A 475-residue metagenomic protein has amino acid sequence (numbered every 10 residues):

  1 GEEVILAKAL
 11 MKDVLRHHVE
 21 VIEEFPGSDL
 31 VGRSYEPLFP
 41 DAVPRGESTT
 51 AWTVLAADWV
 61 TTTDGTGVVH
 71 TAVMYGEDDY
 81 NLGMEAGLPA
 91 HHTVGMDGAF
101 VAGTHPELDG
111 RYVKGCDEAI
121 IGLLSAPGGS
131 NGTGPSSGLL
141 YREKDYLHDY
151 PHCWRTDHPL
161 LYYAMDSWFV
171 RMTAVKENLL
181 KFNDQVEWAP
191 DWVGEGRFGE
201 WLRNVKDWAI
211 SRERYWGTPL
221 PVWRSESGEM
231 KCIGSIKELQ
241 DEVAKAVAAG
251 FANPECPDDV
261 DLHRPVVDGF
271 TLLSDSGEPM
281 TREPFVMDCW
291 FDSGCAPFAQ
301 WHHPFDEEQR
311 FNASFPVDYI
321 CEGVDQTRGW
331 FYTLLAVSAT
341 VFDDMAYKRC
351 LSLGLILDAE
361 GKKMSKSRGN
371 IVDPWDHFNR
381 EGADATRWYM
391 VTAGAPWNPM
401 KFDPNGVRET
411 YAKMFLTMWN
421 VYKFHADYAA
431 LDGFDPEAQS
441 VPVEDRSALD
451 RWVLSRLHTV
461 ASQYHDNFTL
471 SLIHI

Functional and structural regions predicted by a protein language model:
G1-V4, A9, D29-E36, A42-R45 (+9 more regions): Residue patterns forming the tRNA-binding/recognition surfaces of aminoacyl-tRNA synthetases and related DALR
H18-E24, P37, S137-D145, P279-R282: Short secondary-structure junctions
V54: Short beta-strand-centered aromatic/proline hotspots
G87-G98, R214-W216, L239-P399: Alpha-helical recognition segments enriched in aromatics with Gly/Pro capping that present substrate-recognition
T218, Y347-C350, A426-V441: Short, glycine/acidic-rich hinge or "gate" loops at secondary-structure transitions that mediate conformational
H302-H303, N398, A430, F434 (+1 more regions): Short, flexible helix-adjacent loops and helix caps
L335, F415, W419-Y422, A426: Short, amphipathic alpha-helical segments that act as regulatory/interfacial helices in nucleotide-processing proteins
I473-I475: Conserved small/polar residues in nucleotide/adenosyl-binding loops
